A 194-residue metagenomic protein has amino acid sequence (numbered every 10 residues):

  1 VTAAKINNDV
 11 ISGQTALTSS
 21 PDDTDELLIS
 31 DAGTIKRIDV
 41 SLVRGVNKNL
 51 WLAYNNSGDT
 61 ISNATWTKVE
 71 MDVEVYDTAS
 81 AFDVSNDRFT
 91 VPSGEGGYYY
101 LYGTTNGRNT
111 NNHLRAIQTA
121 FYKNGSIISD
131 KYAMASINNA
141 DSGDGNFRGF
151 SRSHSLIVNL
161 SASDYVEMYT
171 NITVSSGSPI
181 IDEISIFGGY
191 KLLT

Functional and structural regions predicted by a protein language model:
V1-K48, N111-H113, N124, F147-S151 (+3 more regions): Extracellular repetitive beta-rich solenoid segments
D25, E95, A162-D164: Surface-exposed loop/turn positions
R44-G96, Y100-H113, M134, A140 (+1 more regions): Terminal (often C-terminal
T119-K123: Conserved aromatic beta-strand anchor motif in extracellular beta-sandwich/beta-rich domains
S126-A133: Surface-exposed loop/edge segments in extracytoplasmic proteins
N138-G149: Extended, solvent-exposed segments with strong compositional bias
S151-I157: Exposed aromatic-hydrophobic patches
V158-I172: Noncatalytic modules at the cell exterior or secretory-pathway interfaces, chiefly beta-strand-rich lectin/adhesion
